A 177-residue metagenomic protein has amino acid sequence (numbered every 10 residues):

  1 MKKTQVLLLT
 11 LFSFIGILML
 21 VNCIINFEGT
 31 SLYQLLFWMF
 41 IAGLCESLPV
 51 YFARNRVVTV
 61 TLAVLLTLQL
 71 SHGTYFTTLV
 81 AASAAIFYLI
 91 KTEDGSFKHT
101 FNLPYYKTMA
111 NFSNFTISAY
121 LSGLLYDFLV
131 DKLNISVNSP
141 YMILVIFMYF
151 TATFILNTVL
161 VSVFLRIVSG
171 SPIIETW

Functional and structural regions predicted by a protein language model:
M1-A42, E46-A63, S71, Y75 (+2 more regions): Membrane-embedded alpha-helical hairpins and interfacial helices in multi-pass inner-membrane proteins
